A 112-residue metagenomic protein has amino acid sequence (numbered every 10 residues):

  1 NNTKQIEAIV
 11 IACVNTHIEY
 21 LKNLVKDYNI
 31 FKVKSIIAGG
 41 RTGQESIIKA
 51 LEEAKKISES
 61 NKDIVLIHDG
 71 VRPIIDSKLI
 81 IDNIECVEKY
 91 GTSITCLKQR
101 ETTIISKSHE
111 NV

Functional and structural regions predicted by a protein language model:
N1-K62: Conserved N-terminal catalytic core of the sugar/cofactor nucleotidyltransferase
V10-I11, I67, T92-T95: Structural beta-sheet core signal
T16, V71, R100: Short, glycine/serine-rich, charged loops/turns that create anion-binding and catalytic segments at active sites
A38-R41, G70-L79: Active-site-adjacent loop/tail segments of enzyme domains
A50, H68-D69, K98: Residue-level signal for inorganic ion chemistry
E59-V71: Short beta-strand-to-loop acidic/aromatic patch adjacent to the donor-nucleotide binding site
I74-V112: Conserved core of the sugar-phosphate nucleotidyltransferase
